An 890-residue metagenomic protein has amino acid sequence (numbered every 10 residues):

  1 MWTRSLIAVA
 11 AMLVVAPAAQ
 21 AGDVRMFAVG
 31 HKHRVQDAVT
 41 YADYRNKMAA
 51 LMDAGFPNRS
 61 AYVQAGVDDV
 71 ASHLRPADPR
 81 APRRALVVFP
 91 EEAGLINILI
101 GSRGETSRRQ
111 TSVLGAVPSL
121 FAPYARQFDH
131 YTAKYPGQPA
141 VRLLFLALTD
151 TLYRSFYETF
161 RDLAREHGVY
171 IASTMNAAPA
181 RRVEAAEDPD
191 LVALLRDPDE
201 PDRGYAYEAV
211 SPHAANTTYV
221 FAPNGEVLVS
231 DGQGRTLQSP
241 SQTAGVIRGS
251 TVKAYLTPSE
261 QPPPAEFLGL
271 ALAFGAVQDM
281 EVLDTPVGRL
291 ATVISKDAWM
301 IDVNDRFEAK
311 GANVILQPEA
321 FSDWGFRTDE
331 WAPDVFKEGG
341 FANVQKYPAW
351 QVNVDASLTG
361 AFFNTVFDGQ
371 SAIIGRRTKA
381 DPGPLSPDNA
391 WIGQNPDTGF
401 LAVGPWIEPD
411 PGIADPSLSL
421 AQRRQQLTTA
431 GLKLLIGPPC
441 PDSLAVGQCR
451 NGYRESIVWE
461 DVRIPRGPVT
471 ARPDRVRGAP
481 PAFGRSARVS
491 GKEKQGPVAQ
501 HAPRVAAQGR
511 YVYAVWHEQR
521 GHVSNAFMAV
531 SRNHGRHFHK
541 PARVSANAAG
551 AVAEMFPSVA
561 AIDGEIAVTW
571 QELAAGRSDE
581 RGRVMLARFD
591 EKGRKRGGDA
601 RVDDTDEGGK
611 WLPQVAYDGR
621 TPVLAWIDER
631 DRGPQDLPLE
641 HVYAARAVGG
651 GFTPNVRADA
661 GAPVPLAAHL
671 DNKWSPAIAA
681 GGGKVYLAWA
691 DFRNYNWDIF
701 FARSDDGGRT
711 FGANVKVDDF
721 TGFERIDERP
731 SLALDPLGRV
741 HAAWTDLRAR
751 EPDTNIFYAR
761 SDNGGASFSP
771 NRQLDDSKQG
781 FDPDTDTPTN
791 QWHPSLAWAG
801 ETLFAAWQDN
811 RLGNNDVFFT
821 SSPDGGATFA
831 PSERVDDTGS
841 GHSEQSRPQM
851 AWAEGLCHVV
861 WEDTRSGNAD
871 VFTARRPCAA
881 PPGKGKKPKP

Functional and structural regions predicted by a protein language model:
M1-I7: Bacterial N-terminal signal peptides that target proteins for export
I7-V14: Bacterial N-terminal signal peptides
A19-A85, E92-I96, S102: N-terminal, active-site-proximal structural segment of metallo-dependent hydrolase catalytic domains
A21-F27, V35, A244-V246, D279-A291: Beta-strand-turn-beta hairpins that frame and shape the catalytic cleft of phosphate-ester-processing enzymes
D68, S72-A222, E226, F321-S322 (+2 more regions): Cys-nucleophile CN-hydrolase/nitrilase-fold catalytic domain and related Cys-dependent amidase chemistry that acts on
F156-A172, P189-E200, Y207, R289 (+1 more regions): CN hydrolase (nitrilase-like) catalytic-core segments centered on the catalytic cysteine and neighboring Lys/Glu
N216-V220, E281, Q370-I374, V458: Short beta-strand scaffold segments in enzyme catalytic cores
G478-P890: Extracellular, repeat-based ectodomains that mediate carbohydrate processing or recognition
